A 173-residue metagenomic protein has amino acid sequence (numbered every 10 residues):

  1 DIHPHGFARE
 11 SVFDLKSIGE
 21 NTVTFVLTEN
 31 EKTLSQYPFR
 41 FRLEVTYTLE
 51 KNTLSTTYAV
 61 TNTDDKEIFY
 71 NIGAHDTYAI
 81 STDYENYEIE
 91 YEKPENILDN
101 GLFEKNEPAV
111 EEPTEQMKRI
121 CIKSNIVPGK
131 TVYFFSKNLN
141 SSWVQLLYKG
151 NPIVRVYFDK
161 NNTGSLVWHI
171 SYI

Functional and structural regions predicted by a protein language model:
I2-K51: Extended, loop-rich substrate-binding clefts of extracytoplasmic carbohydrate-active enzymes
F7-E10, F39-F41, I72, D83 (+2 more regions): Residues that act as N-cap/strand-start positions at coil-to-secondary-structure junctions
T22, T53-S55, E67, W143 (+1 more regions): Structural motif
V23-F25, L43-V45, T56, I72-A74 (+1 more regions): Hydrophobic residues positioned within well-ordered beta-strands of beta-sheet architectures
E29-E31, L49-K51, N62-D64, D76-I80 (+1 more regions): Beta-strand elements of well-folded, non-transmembrane domains
F41, T57-E88: Acidic (Asp/Glu-rich), glycine- and aromatic
T77-N161: Active-site/ligand-binding surface loops and adjacent short beta/alpha elements that line catalytic pockets across
Y157-I173: A C-terminal functional module that forms or caps the active site or interfaces directly with catalytic machinery
